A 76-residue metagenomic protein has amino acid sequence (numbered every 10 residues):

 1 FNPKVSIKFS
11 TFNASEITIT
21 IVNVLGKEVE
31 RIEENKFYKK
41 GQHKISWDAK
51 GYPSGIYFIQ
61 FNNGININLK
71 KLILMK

Functional and structural regions predicted by a protein language model:
F1-K76: C-terminal outer-membrane/trafficking sorting elements
